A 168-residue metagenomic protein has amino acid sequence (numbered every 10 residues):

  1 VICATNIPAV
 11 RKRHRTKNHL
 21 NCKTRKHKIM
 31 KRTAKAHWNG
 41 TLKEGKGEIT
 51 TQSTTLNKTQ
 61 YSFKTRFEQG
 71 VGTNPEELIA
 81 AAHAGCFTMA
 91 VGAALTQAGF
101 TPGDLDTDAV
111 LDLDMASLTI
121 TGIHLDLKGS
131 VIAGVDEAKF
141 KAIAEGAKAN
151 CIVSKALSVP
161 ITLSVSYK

Functional and structural regions predicted by a protein language model:
C3-T5: Residue-level detector of structural "landmarks"
P8-I29: Short, Lys/Arg-enriched N-terminal segments with co-localized hydrophobic residues within the first ~10-30 amino acids
R25-A81, T88-K168: Extended beta-strand/beta-hairpin segments
